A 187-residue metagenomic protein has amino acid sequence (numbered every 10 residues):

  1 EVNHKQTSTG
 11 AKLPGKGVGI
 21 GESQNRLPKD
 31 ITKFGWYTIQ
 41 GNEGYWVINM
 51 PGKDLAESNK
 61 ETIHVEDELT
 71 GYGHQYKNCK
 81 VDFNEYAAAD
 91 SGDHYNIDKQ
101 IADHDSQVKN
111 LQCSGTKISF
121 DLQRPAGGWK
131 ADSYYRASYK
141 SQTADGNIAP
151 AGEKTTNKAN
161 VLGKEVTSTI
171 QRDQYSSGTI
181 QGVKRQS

Functional and structural regions predicted by a protein language model:
E1-T9, G115-E153: Low-complexity, intrinsically disordered segments enriched in Ser/Thr together with acidic residues
V2-G71, N157-N160, K164-S187: Serine/threonine-rich, low-complexity linker/repeat segments that form flexible spacers/stalks
G17-I20, A56-S58, A89-I97, F120 (+1 more regions): Short, surface-exposed beta-strand/loop "edge" segments at domain boundaries and coil↔beta transitions
L27, I39-G41, S58, C113-G115 (+2 more regions): Surface-exposed coil/turn segments at beta-strand junctions on protein surfaces, enriched
W46-I48, I63-V65, C79-E85, L111 (+4 more regions): Hydrophobic beta-strand residues in large extracellular and virion-surface proteins
G52-D54, D67-L69, E85, R124-A126 (+1 more regions): Short, flexible loop/turn elements at secondary-structure junctions
D54-K60, G73-N78, G128, N147-A149: A short beta-turn/strand-edge loop motif at beta-sheet boundaries
H64, E68-S119: A surface/secretory-pathway sequence property marking extracellular, secreted, or lumenal proteins enriched
